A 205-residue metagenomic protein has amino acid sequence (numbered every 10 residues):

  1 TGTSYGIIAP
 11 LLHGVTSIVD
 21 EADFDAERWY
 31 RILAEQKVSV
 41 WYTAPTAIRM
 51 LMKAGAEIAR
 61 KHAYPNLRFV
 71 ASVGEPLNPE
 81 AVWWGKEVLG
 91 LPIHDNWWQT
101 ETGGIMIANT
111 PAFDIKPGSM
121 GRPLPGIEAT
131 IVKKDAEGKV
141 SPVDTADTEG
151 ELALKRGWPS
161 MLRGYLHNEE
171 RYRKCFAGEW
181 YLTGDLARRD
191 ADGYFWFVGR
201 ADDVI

Functional and structural regions predicted by a protein language model:
T1-D20, T43: Conserved AMP-binding loop of ANL adenylate-forming enzymes
T3, D25-A26: Short glycine/acidic-rich beta->alpha loop that forms part of the nucleotide-sugar donor binding site in diverse
Y5, P10-L12, P65, L124-G126 (+2 more regions): Short, solvent-exposed loop/turn segments at the edges of secondary structure
L12-V15, Y30, E35-T43, M52-K116 (+1 more regions): Gly/Ser/Thr-rich phosphate-binding loop
V19, T43, S72, L182-T183 (+1 more regions): A structural signal for the hydrophobic beta-strands that form the central parallel beta-sheet of Rossmann-like
D23, P45-T46, E75, P79 (+1 more regions): Alpha-helix N-cap/helix-start capping motif
P76, I115-H167: Adenylate-forming AMP-binding core of the ANL superfamily, especially NRPS adenylation
D144-D147, A153-I205: Conserved ATP-binding/catalytic segment of the ANL
